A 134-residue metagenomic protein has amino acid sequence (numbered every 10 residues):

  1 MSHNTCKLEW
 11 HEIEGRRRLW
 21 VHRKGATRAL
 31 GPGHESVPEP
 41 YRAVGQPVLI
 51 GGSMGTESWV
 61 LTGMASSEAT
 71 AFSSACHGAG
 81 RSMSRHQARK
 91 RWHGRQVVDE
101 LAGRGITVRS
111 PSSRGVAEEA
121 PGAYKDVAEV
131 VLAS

Functional and structural regions predicted by a protein language model:
M1-S134: Domain-length cofactor-binding catalytic modules of enzymes
